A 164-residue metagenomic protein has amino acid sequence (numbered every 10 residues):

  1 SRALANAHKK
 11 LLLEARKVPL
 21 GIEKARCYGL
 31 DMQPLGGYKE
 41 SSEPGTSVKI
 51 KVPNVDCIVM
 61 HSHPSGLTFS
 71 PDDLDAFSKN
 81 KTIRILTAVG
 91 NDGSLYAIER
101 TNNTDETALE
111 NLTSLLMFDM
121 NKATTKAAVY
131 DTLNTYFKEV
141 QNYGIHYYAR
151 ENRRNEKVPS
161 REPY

Functional and structural regions predicted by a protein language model:
S1, G36-G37, K51-V52, H61 (+1 more regions): Extended interaction regions within the primary functional domain
S1-V55, F118-P163: Glycine-rich short-loop/terminal segments
A7, F77, L112-L115: Low-complexity, intrinsically disordered/propeptide-like segments
I22, S65-L67, S94, T101: General alpha-helical segment detector with a strong preference for membrane-spanning helices and helix-boundary regions
D31, D56, D72-D75, D92 (+4 more regions): Acidic-enriched, low-complexity/disordered segments with a strong bias for Aspartate over Glutamate
Q33-T82, G90-N91: Short HxH-centered metal-ligating active-site micro-motif
T82-D119: Long, charge-dense
